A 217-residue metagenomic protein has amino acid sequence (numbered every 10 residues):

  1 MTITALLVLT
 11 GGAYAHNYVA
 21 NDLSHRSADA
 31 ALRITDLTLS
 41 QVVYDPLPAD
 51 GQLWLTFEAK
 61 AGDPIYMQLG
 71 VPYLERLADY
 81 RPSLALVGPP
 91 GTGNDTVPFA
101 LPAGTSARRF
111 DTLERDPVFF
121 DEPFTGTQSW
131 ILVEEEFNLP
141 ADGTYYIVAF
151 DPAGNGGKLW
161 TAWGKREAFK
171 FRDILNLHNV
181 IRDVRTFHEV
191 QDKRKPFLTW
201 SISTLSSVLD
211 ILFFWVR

Functional and structural regions predicted by a protein language model:
M1-V8: Bacterial N-terminal signal peptides
L9, A61, R76-Y80, A141 (+1 more regions): Short loop/turn segments at connectors of secondary-structure elements within structured domains
G11-A15: Sec/Tat signal peptide C-region and signal peptidase I cleavage site
H16-A28, L55, P82-G93, F124-R217: C-terminal edge strands of extracellular/lumenal beta-sandwich accessory domains
I34-Q52: N-terminal edge beta-strand
V43, A103-N138: Extended, solvent-exposed segments with strong compositional bias
W54-R76, T144-P152: Hydrophobic beta-strand segments within beta-rich accessory/binding domains
Y80-R109: Extended low-complexity, serine/threonine- and proline-enriched intrinsically disordered segments
